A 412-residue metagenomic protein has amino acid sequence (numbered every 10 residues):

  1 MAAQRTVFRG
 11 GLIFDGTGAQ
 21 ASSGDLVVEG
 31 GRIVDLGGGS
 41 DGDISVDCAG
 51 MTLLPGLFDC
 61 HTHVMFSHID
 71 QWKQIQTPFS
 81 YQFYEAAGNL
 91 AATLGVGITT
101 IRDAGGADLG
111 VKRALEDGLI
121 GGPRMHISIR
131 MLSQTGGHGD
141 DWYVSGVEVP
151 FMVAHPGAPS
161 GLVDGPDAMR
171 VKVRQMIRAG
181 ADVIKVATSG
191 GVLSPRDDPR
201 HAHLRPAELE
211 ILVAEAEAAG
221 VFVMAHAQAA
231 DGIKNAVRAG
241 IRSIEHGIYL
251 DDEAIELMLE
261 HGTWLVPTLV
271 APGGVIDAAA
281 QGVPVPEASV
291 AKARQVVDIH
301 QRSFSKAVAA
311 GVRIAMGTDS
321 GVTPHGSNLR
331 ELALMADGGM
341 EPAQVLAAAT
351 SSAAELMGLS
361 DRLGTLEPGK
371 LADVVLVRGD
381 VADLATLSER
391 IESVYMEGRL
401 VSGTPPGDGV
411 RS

Functional and structural regions predicted by a protein language model:
M1-V7, I13-L54, Q74: Histidine-rich, glycine-flanked metal-binding segment
G11-F14, A349-S351, E355, P368-R411: C-terminal cap of metal-dependent C-N hydrolases
M51-D117, T135-W142, A207, D231 (+1 more regions): Metal-associated gating/positioning segment near the N- to mid-region
M65-Y84, G88-L94, I129, T135-A158 (+2 more regions): Active-site gating loops and adjacent loop-to-helix segments of metal-dependent hydrolytic enzymes
H68-Q71, R113, G139, S194-P195 (+6 more regions): Histidine/acidic-residue-rich catalytic or RNA/ligand-binding cores of hydrolases and nuclease-related proteins
E85-V111, G122-M131, A181-P195, F222 (+2 more regions): Divalent metal-dependent hydrolysis catalytic cores, especially in the metallo-beta-lactamase
A168-L265, Q281-G282, R294-R313, D361: Histidine/acidic residue-rich metal-binding segments in metalloenzymes
A218, F222, V283-A288, R294-V381: His/Asp/Glu-enriched, well-ordered alpha-helical/loop segment that forms or immediately abuts the divalent-metal
